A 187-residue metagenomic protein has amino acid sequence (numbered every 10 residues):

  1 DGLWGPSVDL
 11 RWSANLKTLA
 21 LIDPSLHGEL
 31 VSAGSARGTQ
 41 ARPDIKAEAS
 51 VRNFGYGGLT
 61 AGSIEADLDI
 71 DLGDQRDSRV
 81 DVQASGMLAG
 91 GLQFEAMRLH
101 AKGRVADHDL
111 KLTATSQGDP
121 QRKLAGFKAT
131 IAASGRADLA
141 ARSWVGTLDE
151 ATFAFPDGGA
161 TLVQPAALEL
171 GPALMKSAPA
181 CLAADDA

Functional and structural regions predicted by a protein language model:
D1-A187: Interface amphipathic segments
